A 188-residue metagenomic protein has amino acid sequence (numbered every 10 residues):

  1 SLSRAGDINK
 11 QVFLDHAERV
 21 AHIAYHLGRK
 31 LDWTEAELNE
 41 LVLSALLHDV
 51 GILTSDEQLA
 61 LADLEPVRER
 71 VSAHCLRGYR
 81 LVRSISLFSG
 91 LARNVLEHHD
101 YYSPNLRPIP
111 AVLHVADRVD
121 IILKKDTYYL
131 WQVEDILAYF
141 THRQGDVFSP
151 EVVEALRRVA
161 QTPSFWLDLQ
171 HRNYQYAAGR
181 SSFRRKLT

Functional and structural regions predicted by a protein language model:
S1-T188: Histidine- and acidic-residue-rich, metal-dependent catalytic cores
